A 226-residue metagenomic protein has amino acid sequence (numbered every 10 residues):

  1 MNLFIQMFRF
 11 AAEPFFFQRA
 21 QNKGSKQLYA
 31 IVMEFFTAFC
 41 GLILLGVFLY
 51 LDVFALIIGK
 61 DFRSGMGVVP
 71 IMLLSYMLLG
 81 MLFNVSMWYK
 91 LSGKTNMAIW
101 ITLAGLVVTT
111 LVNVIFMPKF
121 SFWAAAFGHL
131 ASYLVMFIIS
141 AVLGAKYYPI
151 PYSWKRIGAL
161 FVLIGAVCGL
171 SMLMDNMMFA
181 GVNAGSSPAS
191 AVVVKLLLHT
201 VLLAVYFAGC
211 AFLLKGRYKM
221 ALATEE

Functional and structural regions predicted by a protein language model:
M1-E34, S86-L91: Helix-loop junctions and terminal segments of transmembrane helices in multi-pass membrane transport/translocation
L3, L44-D52, I71, T110 (+5 more regions): Membrane-embedded alpha-helical segments of multi-pass transporters/permeases
Q6-R9, G67-M117, F122-K146, H199-A204: Short runs within selected transmembrane alpha-helices of multi-pass transporters and secretion channels
N22-G24, S92-K94, A145-K155: Membrane-interface helix-boundary motifs at transmembrane edges
A30, V47-M77, F83, V182-S190: Interfacial segments at transmembrane-helix termini and the short loops linking adjacent helices
E34-L42, L74, L78, L163-V167: Hydrophobic alpha-helical transmembrane segments of multipass membrane transporters and ion channels, focusing on
Y50-D52, I58-R63, G93, F116-F120 (+5 more regions): Short helix-capping/hinge motifs at transmembrane helix termini and TM-loop junctions
G105-V108, K155-A221: Transmembrane alpha-helical segments of multi-pass transport proteins
